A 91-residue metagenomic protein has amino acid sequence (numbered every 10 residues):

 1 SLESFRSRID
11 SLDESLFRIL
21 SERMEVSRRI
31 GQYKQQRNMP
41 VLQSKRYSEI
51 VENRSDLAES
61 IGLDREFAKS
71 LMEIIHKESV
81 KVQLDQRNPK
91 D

Functional and structural regions predicted by a protein language model:
S1-D91: Domain-level signature for soluble enzymes in the chorismate/prephenate branch of the shikimate pathway
